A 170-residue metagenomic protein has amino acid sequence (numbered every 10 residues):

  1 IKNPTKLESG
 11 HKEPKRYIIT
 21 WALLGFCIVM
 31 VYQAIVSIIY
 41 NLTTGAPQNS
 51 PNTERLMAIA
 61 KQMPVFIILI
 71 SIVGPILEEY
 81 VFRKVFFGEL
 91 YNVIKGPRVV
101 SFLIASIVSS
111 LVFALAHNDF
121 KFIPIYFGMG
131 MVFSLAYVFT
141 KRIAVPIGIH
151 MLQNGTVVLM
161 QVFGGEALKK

Functional and structural regions predicted by a protein language model:
P4-G74, N92, Q161, A167-L168: Juxtamembrane helix-loop-helix connectors linking adjacent transmembrane helices in multi-pass membrane enzymes
Q33-A34, K61-K170: Transmembrane helix-loop-helix hairpins at the membrane interface of multi-pass integral membrane proteins
